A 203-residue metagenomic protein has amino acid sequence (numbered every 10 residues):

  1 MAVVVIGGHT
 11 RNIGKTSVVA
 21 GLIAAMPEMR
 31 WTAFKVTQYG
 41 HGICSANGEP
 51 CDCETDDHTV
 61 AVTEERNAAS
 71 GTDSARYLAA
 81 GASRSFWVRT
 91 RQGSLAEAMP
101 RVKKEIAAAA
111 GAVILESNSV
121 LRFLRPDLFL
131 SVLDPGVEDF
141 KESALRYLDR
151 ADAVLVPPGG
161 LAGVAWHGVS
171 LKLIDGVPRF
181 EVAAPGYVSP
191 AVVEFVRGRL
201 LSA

Functional and structural regions predicted by a protein language model:
M1: Phosphate-binding P-loop
V5, R30-F34, S131: Conserved beta-strand elements of the Class I
V5-L22: Glycine-rich phosphate-binding P-loop
G21, A108, A112, S117-F195 (+1 more regions): Conserved catalytic-core segment of NTP-binding enzymes
G21-T90: N-terminal phosphate/diphosphate-binding loop that engages ATP/GTP or pyrophosphate donors across diverse enzyme folds
C44-N47, A98, R125: Short, well-ordered secondary-structure micro-motifs
S85-L121: Phosphate-binding/switch loop-helix module in NTP-utilizing enzymes
